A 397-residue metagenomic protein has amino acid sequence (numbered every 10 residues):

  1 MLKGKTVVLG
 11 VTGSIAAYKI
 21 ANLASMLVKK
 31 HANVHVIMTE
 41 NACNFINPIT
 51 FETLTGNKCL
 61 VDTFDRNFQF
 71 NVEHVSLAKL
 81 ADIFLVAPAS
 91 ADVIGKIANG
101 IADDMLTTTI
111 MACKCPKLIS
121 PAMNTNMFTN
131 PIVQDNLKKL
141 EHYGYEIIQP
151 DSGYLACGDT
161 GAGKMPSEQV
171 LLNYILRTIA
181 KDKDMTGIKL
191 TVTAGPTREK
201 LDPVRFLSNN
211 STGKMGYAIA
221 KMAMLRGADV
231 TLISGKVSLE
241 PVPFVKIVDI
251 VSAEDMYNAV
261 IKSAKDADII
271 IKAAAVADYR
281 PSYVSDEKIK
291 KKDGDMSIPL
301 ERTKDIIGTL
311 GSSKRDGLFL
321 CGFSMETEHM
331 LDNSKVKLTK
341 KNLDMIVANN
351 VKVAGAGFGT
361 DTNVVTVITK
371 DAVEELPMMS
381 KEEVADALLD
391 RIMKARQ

Functional and structural regions predicted by a protein language model:
M1-L118, N124-G213, Y217-Q397: A cross-family phosphate/adenosyl-ligand binding-site feature
